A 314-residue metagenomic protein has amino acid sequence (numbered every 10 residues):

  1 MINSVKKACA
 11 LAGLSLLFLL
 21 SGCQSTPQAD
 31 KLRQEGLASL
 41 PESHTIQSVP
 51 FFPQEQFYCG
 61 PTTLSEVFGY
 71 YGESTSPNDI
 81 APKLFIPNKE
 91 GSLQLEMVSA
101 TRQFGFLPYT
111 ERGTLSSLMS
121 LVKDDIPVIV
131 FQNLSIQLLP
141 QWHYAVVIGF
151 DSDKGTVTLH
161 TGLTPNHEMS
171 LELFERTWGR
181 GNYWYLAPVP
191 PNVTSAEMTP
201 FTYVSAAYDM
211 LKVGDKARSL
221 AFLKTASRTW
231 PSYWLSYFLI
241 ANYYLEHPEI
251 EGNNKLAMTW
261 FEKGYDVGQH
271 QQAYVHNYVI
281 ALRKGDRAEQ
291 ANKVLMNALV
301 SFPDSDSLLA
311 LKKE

Functional and structural regions predicted by a protein language model:
L19-G22: C-terminal motif of bacterial Sec signal peptides marking the signal peptidase cleavage site
Q24-P27, D153-E246, L256: Noncatalytic regulatory segments and standalone regulatory/sensor domains
T26-E111, V189, V193, K216 (+4 more regions): Cysteine-nucleophile protease catalytic domains, especially the papain-like/related folds used in DUB/UBL proteases
N88-Y203: Long, contiguous interaction/recruitment modules in multidomain scaffold/adaptor proteins
V213, H247-E251, G285: Structural motif corresponding to the intra-repeat A-B loop/turn of tetratricopeptide repeats
T229, D266-V267, S301: Structural marker of alpha-solenoid helical repeat scaffolds
L235-L239, Q272-N277, S307-K312: Alpha-solenoid helical repeat scaffolds
